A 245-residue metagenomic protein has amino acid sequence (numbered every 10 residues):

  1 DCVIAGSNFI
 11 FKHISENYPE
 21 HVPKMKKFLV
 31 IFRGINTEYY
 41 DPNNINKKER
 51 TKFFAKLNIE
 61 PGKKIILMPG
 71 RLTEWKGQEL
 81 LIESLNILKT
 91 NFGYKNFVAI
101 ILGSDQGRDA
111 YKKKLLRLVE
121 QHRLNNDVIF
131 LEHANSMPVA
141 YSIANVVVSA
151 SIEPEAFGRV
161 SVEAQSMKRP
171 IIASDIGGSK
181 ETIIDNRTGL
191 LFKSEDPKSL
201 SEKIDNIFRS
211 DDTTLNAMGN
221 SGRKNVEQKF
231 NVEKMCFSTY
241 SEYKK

Functional and structural regions predicted by a protein language model:
D1-V30, I35-Y40: A short, active-site helix/loop in glycosyltransferases that binds the activated sugar's phosphate group
I35, P69, V98-K113: Glycosyltransferase donor-sugar binding loop
A55, S199, N206, T213-K229 (+1 more regions): A short, well-ordered alpha-helix in the C-terminal region of glycosyltransferases
E60-K76, I82-L85, I100: Conserved donor-binding/catalytic core segment of Leloir-type glycosyltransferases
G107-K112, N125-A134, A140, L190-L191: Active-site donor-binding acidic/aromatic loop of nucleotide-activated sugar and phosphosugar transferases involved
S142-A156, R169: Acidic donor-binding loop of glycosyltransferase active sites
P170-A173, I183: Short hydrophobic beta-strand element within catalytic cores of glycosyltransferases and related nucleotide-activated
D185-N186, L190-P197, N206-D212: Conserved acidic donor-binding segment of nucleotide-sugar-dependent glycosyltransferases
